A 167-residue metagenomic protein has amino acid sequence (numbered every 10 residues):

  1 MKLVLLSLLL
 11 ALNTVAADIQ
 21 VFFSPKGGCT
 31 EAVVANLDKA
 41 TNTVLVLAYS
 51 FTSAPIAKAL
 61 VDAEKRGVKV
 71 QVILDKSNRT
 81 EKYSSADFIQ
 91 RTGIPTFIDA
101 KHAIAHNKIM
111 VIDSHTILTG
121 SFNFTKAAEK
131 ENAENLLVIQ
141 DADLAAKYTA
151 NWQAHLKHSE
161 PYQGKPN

Functional and structural regions predicted by a protein language model:
L3-N13: Sec-dependent N-terminal signal peptides
T14-I19: Boundary at the C-terminal end of the N-terminal hydrophobic targeting segment
Q20, L45-L47, Q71-L74, F97-I98 (+2 more regions): Structural recognition of the beta-strand scaffold that forms the well-ordered cores of secreted hydrolase catalytic
S24-C29, S53: A general structural motif
A35-I94: Primarily the HKD phosphodiesterase
D38-K39, K65, I89-Q90, H102-A105 (+2 more regions): Extracellular/periplasmic catalytic domains that process cell-envelope and extracellular macromolecules
S50-A54, K76-T80, H102-A105, T116-I117 (+2 more regions): Solvent-exposed loop/turn segments at secondary-structure junctions within structured extracellular/periplasmic domains
I117-N167: Signature of lipid phosphatidyltransferase scaffolds
